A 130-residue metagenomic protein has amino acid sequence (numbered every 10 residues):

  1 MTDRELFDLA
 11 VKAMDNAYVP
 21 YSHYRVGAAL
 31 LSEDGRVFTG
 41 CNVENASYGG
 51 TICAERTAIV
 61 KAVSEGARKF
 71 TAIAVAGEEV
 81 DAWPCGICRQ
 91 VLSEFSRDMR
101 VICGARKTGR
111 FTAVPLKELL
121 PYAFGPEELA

Functional and structural regions predicted by a protein language model:
M1, F38-T39: Polybasic, low-complexity association/targeting segments
M1-R4, A130: Basic/polar N-terminal segments that are highly enriched at the extreme N-terminus, encompassing both cleavable
R4-V19: Short, basic/aromatic recognition patches
P20-Y21, M99: Short, structured loop/turn "capping" segments at alpha-beta junctions
Y21-H23, C85: Short solvent-exposed loop/turn micro-motifs enriched in small/polar/acidic residues
R25-S32: Short beta-strand scaffold segments in enzyme catalytic cores
T39-E128: Zn2+-dependent cytidine deaminase-like catalytic core
